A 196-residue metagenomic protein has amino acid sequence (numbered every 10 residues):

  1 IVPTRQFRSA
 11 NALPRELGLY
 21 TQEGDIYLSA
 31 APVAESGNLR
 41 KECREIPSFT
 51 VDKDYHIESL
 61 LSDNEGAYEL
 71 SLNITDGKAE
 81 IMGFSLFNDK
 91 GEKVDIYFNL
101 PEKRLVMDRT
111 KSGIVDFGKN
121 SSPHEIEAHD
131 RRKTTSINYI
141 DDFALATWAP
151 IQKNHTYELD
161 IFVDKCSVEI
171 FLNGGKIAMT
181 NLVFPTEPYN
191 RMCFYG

Functional and structural regions predicted by a protein language model:
I1-G196: Beta-rich accessory regions
